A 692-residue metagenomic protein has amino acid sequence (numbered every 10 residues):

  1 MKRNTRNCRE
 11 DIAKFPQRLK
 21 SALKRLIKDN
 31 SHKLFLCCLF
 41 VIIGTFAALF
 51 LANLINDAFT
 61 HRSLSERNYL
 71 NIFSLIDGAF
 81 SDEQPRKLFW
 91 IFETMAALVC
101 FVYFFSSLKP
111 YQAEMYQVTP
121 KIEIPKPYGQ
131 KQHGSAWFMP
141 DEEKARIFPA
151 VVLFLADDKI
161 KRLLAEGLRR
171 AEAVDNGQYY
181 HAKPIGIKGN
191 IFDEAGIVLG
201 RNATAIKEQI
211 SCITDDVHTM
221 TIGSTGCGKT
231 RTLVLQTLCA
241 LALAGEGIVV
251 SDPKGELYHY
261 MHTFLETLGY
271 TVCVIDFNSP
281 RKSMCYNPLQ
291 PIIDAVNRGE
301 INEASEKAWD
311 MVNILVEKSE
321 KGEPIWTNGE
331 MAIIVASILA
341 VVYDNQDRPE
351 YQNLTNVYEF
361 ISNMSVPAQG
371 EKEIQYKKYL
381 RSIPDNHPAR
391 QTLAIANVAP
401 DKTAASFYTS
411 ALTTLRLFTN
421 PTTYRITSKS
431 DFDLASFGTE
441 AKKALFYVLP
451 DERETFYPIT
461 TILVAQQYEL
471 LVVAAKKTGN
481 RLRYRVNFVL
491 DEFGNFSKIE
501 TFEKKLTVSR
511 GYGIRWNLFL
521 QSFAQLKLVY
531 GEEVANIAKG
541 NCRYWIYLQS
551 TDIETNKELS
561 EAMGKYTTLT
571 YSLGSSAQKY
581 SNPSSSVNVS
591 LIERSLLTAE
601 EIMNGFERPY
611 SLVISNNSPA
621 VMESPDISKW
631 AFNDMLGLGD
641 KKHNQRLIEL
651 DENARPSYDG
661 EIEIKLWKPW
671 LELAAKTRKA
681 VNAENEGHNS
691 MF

Functional and structural regions predicted by a protein language model:
K2-C227, R231-C239, A244, R281 (+2 more regions): Basic- and hydrophobic-enriched, low-structure N-terminal and domain-boundary segments that flank ATP-binding catalytic
K2-R3, A48-D57, P184, D193-I514 (+4 more regions): P-loop NTPase motor domains
I42, E492, I546: Short, flexible active-site loop motifs that bind/organize anionic cofactors or intermediates
H61-S65, K476, G494, T568: Secondary-structure boundary/capping residues
L506-V508, Y512-S611: Conserved ATP-driven motor cores of ASCE-family P-loop NTPases powering translocation/secretion/packaging/pilus
